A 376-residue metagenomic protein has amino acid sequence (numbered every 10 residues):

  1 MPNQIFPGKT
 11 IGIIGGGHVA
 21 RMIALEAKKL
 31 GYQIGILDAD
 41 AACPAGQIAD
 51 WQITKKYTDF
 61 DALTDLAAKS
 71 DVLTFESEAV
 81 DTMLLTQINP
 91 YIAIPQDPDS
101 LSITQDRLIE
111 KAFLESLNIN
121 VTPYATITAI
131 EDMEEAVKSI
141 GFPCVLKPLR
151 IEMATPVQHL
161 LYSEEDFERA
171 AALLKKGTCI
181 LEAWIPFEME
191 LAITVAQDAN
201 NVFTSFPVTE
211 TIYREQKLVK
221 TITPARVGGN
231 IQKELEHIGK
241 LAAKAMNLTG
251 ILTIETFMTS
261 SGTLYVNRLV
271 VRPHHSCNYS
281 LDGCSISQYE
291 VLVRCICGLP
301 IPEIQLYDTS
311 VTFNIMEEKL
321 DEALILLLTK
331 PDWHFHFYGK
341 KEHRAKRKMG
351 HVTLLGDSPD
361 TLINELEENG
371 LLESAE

Functional and structural regions predicted by a protein language model:
M1-Q105, I109, E131: ATP-binding N-terminal substructure of ATP-dependent carboxylate-amine bond-forming enzymes
P7, R294-E376: Peripheral (often C-terminal) accessory segments that flank ATP-dependent C-N-forming ligase machineries
I103-A192, A196-E215, V219-A242: Active-site nucleotide/adenylate-binding loops and adjacent lid/helix of ATP-dependent enzymes
P123, P143-V145, G177-E182, T253 (+2 more regions): A short linear hydrophobic-aromatic micro-motif
V195-A199, T256-S260, G339: Short, low-complexity Ser/Thr-rich regulatory SLiMs
T204, L252, L264-R268: Protein kinase-like catalytic core scaffold
K233-I254, S260, V270-E318: Active-site "cap" helix and flanking loop/linker of ATP-utilizing ligase/carboxylase catalytic domains
